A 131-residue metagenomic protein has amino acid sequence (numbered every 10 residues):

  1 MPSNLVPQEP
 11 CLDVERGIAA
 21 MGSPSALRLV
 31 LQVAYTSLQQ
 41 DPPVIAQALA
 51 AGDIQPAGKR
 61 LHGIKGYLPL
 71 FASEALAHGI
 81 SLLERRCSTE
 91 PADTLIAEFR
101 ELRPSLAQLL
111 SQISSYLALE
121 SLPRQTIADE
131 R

Functional and structural regions predicted by a protein language model:
M1-R131: Two-component system phosphorelay core
